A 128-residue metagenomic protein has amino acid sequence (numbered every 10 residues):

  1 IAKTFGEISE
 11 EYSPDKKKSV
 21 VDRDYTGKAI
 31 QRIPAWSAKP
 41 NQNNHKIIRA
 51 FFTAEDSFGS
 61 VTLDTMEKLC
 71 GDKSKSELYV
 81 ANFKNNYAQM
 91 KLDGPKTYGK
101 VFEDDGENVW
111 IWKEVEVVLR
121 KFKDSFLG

Functional and structural regions predicted by a protein language model:
I1-K16: Short, low-complexity, charged amphipathic interaction modules
K16-R49: Short alpha-helical segments that sit at the start of domains
K18-Q31, K91-G128: Phospho-regulated, low-complexity intrinsically disordered regions of nuclear gene-regulatory and chromatin-associated
N44-S60: Short helix->loop/beta-hairpin flanking segments within DNA-binding domains
S57-C70: Short acidic, hydrophobic short linear motifs in intrinsically disordered regions
K73-K96: Short amphipathic alpha-helical interaction segments
